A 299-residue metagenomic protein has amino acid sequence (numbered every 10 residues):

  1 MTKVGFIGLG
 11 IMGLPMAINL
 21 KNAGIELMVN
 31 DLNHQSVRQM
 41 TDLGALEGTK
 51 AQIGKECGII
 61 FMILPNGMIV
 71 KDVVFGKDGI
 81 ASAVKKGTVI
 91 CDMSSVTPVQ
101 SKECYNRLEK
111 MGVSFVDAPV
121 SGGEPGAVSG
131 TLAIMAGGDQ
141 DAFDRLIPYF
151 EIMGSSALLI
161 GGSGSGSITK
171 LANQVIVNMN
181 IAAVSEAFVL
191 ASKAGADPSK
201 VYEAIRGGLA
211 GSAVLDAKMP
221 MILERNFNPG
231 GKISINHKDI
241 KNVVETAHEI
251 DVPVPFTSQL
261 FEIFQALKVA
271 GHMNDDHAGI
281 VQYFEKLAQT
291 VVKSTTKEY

Functional and structural regions predicted by a protein language model:
M1-I63, T88, M93, E124 (+1 more regions): NAD(P)+-binding Rossmann beta1-loop-alpha1 motif at the extreme N-terminus of oxidoreductases
V4, L9, S95-Q174, N178: Rossmann-fold dinucleotide-binding core
L27, E47, F115-V116, A157 (+2 more regions): Hydrophobic beta-strand scaffold residues
Q52-V113: Rossmann-fold NAD(P) dinucleotide-binding segment
S129-G137, L158, G162-A194, E203-A217 (+1 more regions): Active-site-proximal catalytic alpha-helix in oxidoreductases
Y149, D197-R206, S258-E262: Beta-strand segments within the central parallel beta-sheet cores of soluble alpha/beta enzyme folds
S163, S167, G211-A213, A217-H277 (+1 more regions): Interdomain hinge/lid region at the active-site interface of Rossmann-like NAD(P)-dependent oxidoreductases
